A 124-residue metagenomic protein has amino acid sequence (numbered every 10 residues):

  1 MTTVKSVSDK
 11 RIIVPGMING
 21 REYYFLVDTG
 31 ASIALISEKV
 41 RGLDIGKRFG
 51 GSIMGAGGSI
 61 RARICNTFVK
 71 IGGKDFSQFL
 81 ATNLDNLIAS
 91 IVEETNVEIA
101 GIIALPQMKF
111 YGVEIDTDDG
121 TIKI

Functional and structural regions predicted by a protein language model:
M1-I124: Pepsin/retropepsin-fold aspartyl endopeptidases
